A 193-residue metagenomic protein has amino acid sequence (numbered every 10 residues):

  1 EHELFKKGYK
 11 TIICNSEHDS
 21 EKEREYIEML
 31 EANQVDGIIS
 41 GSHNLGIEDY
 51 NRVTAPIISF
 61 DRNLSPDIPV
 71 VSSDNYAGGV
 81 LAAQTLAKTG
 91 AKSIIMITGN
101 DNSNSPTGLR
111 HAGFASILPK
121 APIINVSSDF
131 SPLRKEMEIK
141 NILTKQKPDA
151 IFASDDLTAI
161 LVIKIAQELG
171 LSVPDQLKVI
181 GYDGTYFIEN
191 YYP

Functional and structural regions predicted by a protein language model:
L4-K7, I117-I123, Q146-K147, E168-D175: Short helix-capping segments at alpha-helix termini
F5-I47: Central regulatory/effector-binding core of bacterial HTH transcription factors
I13-K22, V71-L81, I97-E138, F152-I160 (+1 more regions): Hinge/beta->alpha junction and helix N-cap segments in small-molecule ligand-binding domains
I27, Q34-G41, I95-T98, V126 (+2 more regions): Periplasmic-binding protein-like
G41-L81, L157, D183-P193: Flexible loop/hinge segments that line or gate small-molecule binding clefts
T144-P193: Flexible loop/turn connectors
